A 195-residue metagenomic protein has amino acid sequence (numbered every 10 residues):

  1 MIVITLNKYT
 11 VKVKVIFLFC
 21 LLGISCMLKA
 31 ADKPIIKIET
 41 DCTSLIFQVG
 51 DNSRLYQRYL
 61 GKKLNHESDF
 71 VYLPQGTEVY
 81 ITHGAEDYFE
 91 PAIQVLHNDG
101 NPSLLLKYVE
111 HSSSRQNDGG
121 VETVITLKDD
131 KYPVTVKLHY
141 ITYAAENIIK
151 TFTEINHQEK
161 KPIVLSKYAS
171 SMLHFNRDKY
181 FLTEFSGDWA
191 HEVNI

Functional and structural regions predicted by a protein language model:
M1-K33: Bacterial Sec-dependent N-terminal signal peptides
D32-I46, L55-I195: Polysaccharide-binding surfaces and accessory modules of carbohydrate-active proteins
